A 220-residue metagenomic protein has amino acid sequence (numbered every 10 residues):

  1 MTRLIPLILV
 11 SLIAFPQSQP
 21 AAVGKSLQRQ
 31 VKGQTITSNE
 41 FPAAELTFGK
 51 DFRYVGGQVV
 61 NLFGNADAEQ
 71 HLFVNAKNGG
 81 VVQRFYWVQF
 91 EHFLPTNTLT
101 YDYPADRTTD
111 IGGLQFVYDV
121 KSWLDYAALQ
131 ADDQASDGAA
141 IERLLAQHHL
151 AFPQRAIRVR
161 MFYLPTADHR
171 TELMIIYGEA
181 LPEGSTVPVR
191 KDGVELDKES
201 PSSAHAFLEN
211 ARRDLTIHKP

Functional and structural regions predicted by a protein language model:
L4-I13: Sec-dependent N-terminal signal peptides
P6, D137-I141, L208: Short amphipathic alpha-helical segments that mediate assembly, nucleic-acid/protein binding, or membrane association
I8-L9, Y54, H71, G113: Generic ordered-secondary-structure signal
F15-L72, A76-K77, D168, E183-P220: N-terminal targeting sequences that direct proteins away from the cytosol to non-cytosolic compartments
V60-E199: Conserved polar/disulfide-associated segments of primarily extracytoplasmic proteins
